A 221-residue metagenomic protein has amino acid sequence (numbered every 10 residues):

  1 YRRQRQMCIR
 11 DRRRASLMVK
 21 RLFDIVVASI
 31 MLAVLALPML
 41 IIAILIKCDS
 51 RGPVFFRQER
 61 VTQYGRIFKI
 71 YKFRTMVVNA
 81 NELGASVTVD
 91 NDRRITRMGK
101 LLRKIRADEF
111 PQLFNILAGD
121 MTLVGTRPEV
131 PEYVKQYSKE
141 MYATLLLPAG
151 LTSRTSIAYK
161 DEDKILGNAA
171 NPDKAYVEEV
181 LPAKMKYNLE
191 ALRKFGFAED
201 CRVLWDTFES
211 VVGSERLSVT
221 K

Functional and structural regions predicted by a protein language model:
Y1-D11: Single conserved hydrophobic/aromatic residue that forms the stacking wall/gate of nucleotide- or nucleobase-binding
C8, L22, V26, L117: Active-site His/Glu-centered metal-binding helix of metallohydrolases
R10, R14-M18, D90-R94, E109 (+2 more regions): Juxtamembrane loop-helix boundary motifs flanking transmembrane segments in multi-pass membrane proteins
R13-V78, A191-K221: A hydrophobic, helix-centered structural microdomain
P53, F114-K221: Hydrophobic structural segments characteristic of membrane proteins
F56-R94, T155-P182, K186: Short, glycine-rich, amphipathic interfacial segments at transmembrane boundaries or analogous
M98: Polar-ligand-bearing catalytic/cofactor-coordination segments of membrane-embedded or membrane-tethered inner-membrane
R103-Q112: Short acidic-aromatic low-complexity motifs
